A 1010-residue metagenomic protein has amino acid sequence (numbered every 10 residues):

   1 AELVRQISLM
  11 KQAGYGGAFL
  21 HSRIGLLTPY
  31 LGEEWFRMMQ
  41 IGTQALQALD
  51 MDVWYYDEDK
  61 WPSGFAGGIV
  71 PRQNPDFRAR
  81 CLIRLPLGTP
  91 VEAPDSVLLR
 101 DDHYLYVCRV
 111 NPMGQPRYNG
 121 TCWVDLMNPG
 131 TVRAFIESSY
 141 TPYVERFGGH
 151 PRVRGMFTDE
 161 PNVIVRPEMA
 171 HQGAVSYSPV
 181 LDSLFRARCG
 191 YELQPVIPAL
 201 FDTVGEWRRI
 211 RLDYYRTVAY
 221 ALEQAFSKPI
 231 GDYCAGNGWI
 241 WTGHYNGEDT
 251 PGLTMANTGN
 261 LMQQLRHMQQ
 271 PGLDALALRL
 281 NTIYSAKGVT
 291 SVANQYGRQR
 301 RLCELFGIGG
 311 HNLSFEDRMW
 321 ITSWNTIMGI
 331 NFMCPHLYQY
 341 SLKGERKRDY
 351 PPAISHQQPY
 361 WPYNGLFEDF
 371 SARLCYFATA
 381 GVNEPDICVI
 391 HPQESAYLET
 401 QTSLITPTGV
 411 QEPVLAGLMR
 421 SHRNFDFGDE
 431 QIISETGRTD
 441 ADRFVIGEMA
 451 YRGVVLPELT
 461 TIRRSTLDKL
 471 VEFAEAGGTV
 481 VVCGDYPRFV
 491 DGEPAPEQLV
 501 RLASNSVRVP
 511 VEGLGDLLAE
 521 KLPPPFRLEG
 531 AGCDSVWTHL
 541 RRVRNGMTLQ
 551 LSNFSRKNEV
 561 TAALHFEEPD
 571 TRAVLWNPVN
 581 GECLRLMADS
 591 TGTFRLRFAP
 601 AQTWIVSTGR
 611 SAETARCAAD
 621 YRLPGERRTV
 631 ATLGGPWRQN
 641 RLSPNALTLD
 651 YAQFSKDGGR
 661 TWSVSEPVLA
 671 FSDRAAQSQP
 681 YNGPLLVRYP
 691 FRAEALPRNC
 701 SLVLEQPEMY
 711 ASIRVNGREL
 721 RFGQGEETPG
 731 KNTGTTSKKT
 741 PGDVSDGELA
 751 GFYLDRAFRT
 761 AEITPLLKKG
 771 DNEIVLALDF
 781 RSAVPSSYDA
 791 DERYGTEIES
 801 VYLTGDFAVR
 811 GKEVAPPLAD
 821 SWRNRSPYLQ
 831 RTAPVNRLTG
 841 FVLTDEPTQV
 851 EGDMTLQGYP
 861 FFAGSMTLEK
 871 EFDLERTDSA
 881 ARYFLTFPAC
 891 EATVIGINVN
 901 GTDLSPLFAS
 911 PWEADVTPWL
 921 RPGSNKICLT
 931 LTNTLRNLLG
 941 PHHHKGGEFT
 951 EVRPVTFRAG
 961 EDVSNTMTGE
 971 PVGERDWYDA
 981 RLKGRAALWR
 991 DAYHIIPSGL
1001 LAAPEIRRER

Functional and structural regions predicted by a protein language model:
L3-V4, G17-R23, T28-G68, C81 (+12 more regions): Carbohydrate-binding surfaces of carbohydrate-active enzymes
H21-R133: Acidic/aromatic-lined carbohydrate-recognition and catalytic surfaces of CAZymes acting on diverse glycans
E58-I69, A612-L633, D779-A815, T932-I1006: Glycine/proline-rich low-complexity spacer/linker segments in large multi-domain proteins
D95-F147, T591-Y621, K768-D771, P922-S924: Extended acidic/polar, glycine-enriched regions that form or flank non-catalytic beta-rich accessory modules
S555-K557, D878, E891, L935: Short, acidic/polar linear motifs in exposed loop/turn regions
T603, C700, T764-R781, Y883 (+2 more regions): Short, well-structured beta-strand segments enriched in hydrophobic/aromatic residues within extracellular or lumenal
A695-A711, F872, S879-E891, I897 (+1 more regions): A short beta-strand element within beta-rich, extracytoplasmic domains of secreted/secretory-pathway proteins
